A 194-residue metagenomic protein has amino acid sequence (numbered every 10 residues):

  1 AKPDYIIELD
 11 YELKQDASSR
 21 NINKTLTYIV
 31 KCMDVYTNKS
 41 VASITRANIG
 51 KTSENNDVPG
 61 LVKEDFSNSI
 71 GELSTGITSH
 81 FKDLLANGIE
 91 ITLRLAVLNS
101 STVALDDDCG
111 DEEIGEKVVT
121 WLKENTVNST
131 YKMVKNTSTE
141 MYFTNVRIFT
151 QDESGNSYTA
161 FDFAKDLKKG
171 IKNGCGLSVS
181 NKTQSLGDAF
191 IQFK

Functional and structural regions predicted by a protein language model:
A1-E8, K14-Q15, E140-G170: Short, solvent-exposed, polar/charged sequence segments at loop or secondary-structure edges
P3, R20-K24, L85-I89, T183-S185: Solvent-exposed loop and beta-edge segments used for protein-protein assembly and interaction
Y5-N55, F190-K194: Amphipathic beta-strand/beta-sheet edge segments enriched in Tyr/Trp
V35-S129: C-terminal/domain-edge helix-coil "capping" segments
I49, R94-L98, F149-Q151, S180 (+1 more regions): A structural detector for beta-sheet-dominated domains
N125-T130, I171-C175: A common structural junction motif
T130-F143: Short beta-strand->alpha-helix linker/helix-N-cap micro-motif that forms a surface specificity/interaction loop
K165-K194: C-terminal basic regulatory modules in eukaryotic proteins
